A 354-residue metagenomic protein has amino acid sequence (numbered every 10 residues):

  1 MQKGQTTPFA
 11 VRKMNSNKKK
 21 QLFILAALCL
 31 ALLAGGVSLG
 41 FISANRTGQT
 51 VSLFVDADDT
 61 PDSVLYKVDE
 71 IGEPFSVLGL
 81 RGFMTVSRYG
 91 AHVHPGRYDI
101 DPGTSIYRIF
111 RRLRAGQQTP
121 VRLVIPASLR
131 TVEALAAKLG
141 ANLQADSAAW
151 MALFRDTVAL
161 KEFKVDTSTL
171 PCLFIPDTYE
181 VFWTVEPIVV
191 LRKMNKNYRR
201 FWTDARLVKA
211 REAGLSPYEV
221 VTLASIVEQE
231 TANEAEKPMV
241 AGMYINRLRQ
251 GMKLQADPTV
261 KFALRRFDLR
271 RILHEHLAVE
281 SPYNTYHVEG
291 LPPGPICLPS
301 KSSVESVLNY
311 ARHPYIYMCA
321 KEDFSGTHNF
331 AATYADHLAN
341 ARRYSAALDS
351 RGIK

Functional and structural regions predicted by a protein language model:
M1-K13: N-terminal amphipathic/basic-hydrophobic helices that include classical n-h-c signal peptides and signal-anchor
Q5-P8, I24, N340: Intrinsic structural disorder/low-complexity segments
V11-T50: N-terminal type II signal-anchor transmembrane helix that functions as the membrane-insertion/stop-transfer segment
K19-F23, T50-V55, A91-V93, E133-A134 (+4 more regions): Short low-complexity stretches enriched in small and charged residues
A44-W202: Signal peptide-directed extracytoplasmic domains
T60, Q144-A148, A159-K354: Bacterial extracytoplasmic/cell-wall-associated proteins, especially those involved in peptidoglycan
